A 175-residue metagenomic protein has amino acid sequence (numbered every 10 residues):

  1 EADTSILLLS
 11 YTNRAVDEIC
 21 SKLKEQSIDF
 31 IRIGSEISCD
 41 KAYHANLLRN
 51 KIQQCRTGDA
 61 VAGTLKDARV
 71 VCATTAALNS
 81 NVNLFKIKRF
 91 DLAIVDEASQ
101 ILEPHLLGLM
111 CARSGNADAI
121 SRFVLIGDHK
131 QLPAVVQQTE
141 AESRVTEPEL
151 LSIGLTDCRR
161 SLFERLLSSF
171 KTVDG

Functional and structural regions predicted by a protein language model:
E1-V71: ASCE P-loop NTPase motor cores of helicases and related translocases
T4, Y11-R14, Q26, A76-L78 (+2 more regions): Conserved helicase motor core of SF1/SF2 NTP-dependent helicases
C20, A42-A45, N83-F85, V135-Q137: Short conserved micro-motifs at the rims of enzyme active sites and ligand-binding pockets
T57-K86, H105: Conserved helicase/translocase P-loop NTPase motor core
